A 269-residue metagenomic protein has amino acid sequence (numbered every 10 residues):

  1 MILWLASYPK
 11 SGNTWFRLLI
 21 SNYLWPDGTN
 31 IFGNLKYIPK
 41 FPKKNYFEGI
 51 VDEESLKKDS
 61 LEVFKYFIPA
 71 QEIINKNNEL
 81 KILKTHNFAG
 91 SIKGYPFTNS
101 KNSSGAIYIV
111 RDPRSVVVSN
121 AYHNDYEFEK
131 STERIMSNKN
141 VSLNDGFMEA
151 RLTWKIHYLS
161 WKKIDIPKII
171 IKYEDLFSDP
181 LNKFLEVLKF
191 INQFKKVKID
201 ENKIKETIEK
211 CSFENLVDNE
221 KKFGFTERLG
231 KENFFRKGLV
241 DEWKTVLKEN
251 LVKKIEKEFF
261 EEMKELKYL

Functional and structural regions predicted by a protein language model:
M1-I171, R228-L229, F234-L269: PAPS-dependent sulfotransferase catalytic domain
G12-P26, I170-K196, T207: PAPS/PAP-binding and catalytic site of the sulfotransferase fold
T29-F32, N192-E206, L216: Short, surface-exposed acidic
A89, D175, E214: Residue-level detector of flexible, active-site-proximal loop/helix-junction positions within diverse enzyme catalytic
I92-G94, P180-K183, N215: Short, solvent-exposed polar/charged micro-motifs at secondary-structure junctions
R114-V117, L181-L188, E201-K205, V252 (+1 more regions): An amphipathic alpha-helix signature
L188-N192, I199, E256, F260 (+1 more regions): A short, amphipathic alpha-helical segment
E206-K231: Short acidic/His-enriched helical or mixed secondary-structure segments at domain edges of catalytic enzymes and some
